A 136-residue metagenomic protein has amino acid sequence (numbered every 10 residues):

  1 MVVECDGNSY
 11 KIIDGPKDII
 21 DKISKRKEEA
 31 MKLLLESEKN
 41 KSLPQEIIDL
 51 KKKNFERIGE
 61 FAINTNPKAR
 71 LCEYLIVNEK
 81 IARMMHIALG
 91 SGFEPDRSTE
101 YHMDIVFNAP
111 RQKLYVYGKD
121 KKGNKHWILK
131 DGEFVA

Functional and structural regions predicted by a protein language model:
M1-A136: Metal/cofactor-centered catalytic core regions of large enzymes
